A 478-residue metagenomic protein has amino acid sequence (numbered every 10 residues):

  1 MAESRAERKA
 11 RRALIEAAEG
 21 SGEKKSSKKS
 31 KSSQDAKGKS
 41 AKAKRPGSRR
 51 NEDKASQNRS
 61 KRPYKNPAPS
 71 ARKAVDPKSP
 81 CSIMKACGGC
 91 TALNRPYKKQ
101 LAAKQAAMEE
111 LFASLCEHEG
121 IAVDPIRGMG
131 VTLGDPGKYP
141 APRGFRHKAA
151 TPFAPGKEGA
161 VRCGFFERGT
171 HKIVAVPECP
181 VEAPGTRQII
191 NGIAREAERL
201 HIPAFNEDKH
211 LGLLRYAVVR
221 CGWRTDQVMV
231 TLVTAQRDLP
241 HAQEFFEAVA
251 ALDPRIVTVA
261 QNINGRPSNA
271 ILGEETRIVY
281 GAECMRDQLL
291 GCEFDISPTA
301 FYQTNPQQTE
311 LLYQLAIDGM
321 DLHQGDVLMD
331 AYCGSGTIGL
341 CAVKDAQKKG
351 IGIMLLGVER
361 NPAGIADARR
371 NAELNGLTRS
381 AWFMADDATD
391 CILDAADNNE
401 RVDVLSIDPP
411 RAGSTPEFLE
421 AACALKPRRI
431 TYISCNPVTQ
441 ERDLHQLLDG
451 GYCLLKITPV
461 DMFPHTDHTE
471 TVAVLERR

Functional and structural regions predicted by a protein language model:
E3-S32, K37-A43, G47-R50, K54-A55 (+3 more regions): Rossmann-like S-adenosyl-L-methionine
A74-K78, K85-A204, R224, L239: Extended interfacial segments that mediate partner engagement and assembly in macromolecular machines
G144-E167, V219-C221, R277, E283-L289 (+2 more regions): Short beta-strand elements
H147, D226-V228, G325-D326: Nucleotide donor/acceptor-binding cores
P152-A154, R220, V233-A235, E476-R478: Solvent-exposed residues in well-ordered beta-strands and their adjoining turns, especially edge/terminal strands
G164-E167, V233, A368: Short, acidic/hydrophobic/Gly-rich beta-strand patch recurrent on exposed beta strands that often constitutes part
H210-R224: Short edge beta-strands and adjacent turn/loop segments
V219, D226-A235, E293-S297: Short, aliphatic-rich beta-strand segments
